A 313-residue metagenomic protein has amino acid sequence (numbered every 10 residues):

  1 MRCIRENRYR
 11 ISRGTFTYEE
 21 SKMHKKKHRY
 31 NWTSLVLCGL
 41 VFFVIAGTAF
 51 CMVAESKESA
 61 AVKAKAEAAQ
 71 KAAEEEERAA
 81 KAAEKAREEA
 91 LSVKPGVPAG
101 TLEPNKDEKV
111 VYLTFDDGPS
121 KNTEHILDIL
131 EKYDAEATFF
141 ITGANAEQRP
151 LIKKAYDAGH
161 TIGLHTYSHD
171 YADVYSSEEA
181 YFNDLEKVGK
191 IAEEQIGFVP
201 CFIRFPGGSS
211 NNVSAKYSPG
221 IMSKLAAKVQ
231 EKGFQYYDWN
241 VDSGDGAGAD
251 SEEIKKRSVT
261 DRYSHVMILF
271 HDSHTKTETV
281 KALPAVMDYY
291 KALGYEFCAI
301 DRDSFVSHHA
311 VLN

Functional and structural regions predicted by a protein language model:
M1-K25: N-terminal targeting leaders characterized by basic, low-complexity, disordered sequences that direct proteins
H24-V41: N-terminal Sec-pathway targeting helices
F42-V53: Hydrophobic alpha-helical membrane-insertion segments, chiefly the h-region of N-terminal signal peptides
C51-E108: N-terminal, intrinsically disordered, polar/charged segments of Gram-positive cell-envelope systems that serve as
A86-Y181, E186-V199, Y289, F305: Active-site beta->alpha N-cap acidic-glycine motif
T114, T138-T142, G163-H165, I203-P206 (+3 more regions): A cross-family glycoside hydrolase active-site/sugar-binding cleft signature
F140-G143, G294-H308: A short glycine-rich beta-strand->turn/loop micro-motif centered on a GG-aromatic cluster
E147, H169-L269, S273-Y289, Y295 (+1 more regions): Catalytic domains of cell-wall/extracellular-matrix polysaccharide-remodeling enzymes, centered on de-N-acetylation
